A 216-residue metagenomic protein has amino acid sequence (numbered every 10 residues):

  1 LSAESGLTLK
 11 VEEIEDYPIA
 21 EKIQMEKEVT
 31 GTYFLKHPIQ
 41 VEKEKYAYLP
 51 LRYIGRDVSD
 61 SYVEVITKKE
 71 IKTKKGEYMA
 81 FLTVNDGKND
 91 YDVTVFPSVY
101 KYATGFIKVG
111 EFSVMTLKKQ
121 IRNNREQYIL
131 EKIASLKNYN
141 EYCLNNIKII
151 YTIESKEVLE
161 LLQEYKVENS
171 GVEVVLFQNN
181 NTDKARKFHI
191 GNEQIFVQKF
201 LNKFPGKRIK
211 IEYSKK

Functional and structural regions predicted by a protein language model:
L1-K216: Noncatalytic, beta-rich nucleic-acid-contacting surfaces in large DNA/RNA-processing enzymes
